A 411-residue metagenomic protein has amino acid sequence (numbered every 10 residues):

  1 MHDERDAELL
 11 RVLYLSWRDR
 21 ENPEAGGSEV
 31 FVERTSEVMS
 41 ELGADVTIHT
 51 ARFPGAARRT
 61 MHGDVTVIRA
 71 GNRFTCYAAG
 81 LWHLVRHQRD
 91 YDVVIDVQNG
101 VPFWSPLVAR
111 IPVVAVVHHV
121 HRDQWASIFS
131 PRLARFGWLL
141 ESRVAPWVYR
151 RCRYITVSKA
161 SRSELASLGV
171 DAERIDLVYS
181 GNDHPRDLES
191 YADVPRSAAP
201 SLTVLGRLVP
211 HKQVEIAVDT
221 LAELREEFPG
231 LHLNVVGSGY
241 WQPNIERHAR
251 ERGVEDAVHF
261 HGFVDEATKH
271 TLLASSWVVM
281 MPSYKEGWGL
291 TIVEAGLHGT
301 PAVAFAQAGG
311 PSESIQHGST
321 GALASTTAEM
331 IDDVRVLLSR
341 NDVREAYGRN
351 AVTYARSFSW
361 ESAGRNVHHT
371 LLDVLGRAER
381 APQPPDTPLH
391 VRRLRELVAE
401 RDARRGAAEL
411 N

Functional and structural regions predicted by a protein language model:
L133-Y154, E164: Membrane-proximal helix-turn-helix segments that form the acceptor-binding/catalytic region of lipid-linked
I155, D193-E223: Conserved donor-binding/catalytic core segment of Leloir-type glycosyltransferases
A160, G181: Carbohydrate-associated surface elements
G230, V343-S357: A short, well-ordered alpha-helix in the C-terminal region of glycosyltransferases
E246-V264: Nucleotide-activated donor-binding/catalytic signature segment of Leloir-type glycosyltransferases, i.e., the conserved
Y284: Aromatic "clamp/platform" in nucleotide-sugar-dependent glycosyltransferases that forms part of the donor/acceptor
P301-F305: Short hydrophobic beta-strand element within catalytic cores of glycosyltransferases and related nucleotide-activated
A306, Q316-A328, V336-D342: Conserved acidic donor-binding segment of nucleotide-sugar-dependent glycosyltransferases
